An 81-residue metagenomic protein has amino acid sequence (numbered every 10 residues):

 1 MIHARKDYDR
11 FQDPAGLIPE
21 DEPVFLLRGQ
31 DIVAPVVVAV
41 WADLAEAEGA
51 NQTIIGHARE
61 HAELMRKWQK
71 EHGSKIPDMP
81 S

Functional and structural regions predicted by a protein language model:
M1, K67-S81: Short intrinsically disordered terminal tails
M1-A34: N-terminal acidic leader/helix
R5, D9-F11, A15, T53 (+3 more regions): Intrinsic disorder/low-complexity detector
V24-K70: Amphipathic alpha-helical packing elements
